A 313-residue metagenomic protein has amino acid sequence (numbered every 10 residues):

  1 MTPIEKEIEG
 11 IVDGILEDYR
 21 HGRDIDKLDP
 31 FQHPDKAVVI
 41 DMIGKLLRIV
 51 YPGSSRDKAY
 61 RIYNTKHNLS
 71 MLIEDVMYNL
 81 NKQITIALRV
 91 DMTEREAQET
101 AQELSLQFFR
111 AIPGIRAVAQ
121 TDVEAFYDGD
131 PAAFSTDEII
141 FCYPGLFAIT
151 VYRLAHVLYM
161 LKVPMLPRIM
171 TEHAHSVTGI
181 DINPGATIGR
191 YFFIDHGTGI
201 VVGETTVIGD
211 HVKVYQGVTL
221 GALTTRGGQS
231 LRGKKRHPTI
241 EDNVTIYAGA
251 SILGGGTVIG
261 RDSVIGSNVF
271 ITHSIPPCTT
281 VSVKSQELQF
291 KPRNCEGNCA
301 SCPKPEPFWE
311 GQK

Functional and structural regions predicted by a protein language model:
M1-I169, C295-K313: Terminal amphipathic alpha-helical/low-complexity segments used for targeting or macromolecular assembly
H21, H33, H67, H156 (+5 more regions): Histidine (H) residue identity feature
Y63, A97, T136, T171 (+6 more regions): Flexible domain-boundary/linker segments
M160-R190: Short, conserved active-site entrance elements at the starts or edges of catalytic domains
T178, N183-P184, G189-R190, D195-E204 (+11 more regions): Left-handed beta-helix
Q229-R236: Regulatory activation segment
